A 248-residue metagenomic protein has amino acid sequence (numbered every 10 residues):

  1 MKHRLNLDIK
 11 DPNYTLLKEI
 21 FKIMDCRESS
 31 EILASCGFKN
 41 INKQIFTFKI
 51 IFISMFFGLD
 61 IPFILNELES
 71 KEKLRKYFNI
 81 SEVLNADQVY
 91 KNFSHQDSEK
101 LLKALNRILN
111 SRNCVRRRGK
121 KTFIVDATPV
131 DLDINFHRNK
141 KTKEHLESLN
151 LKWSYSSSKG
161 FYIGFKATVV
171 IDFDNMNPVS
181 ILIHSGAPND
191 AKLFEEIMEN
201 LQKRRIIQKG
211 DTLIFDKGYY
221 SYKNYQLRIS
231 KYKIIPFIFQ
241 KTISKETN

Functional and structural regions predicted by a protein language model:
M1-K10: General nucleic-acid-binding
K10-F56: Basic, short loop/linker segments at the boundary and entry of helix-turn-helix/winged-helix-like folds
K39-A104: Short, positively charged, Gly/Tyr-enriched micro-motifs that form contact patches at catalytic or ligand/partner
K39-N40, F56, K91, S98-K217 (+1 more regions): Polybasic low-complexity intrinsically disordered regions
S185, I243-S244: Residue-level detector of flexible, active-site-proximal loop/helix-junction positions within diverse enzyme catalytic
K192, S244-N248: Short, charged, surface-exposed secondary-structure boundary motifs
Y232-Q240: Short hydrophobic/aromatic-enriched beta-strand-loop microsegments
